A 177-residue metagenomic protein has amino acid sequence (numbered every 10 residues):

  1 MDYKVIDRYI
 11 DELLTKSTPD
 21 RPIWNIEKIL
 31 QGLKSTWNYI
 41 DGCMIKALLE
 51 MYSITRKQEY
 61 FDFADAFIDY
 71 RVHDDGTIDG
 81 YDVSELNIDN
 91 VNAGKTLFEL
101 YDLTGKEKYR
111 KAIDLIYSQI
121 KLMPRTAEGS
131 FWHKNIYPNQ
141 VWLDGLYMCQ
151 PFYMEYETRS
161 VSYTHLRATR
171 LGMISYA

Functional and structural regions predicted by a protein language model:
M1-V72, E107-L115, M123, A127-E128: Low-complexity, Ser/Thr/Pro/Gly-enriched N-terminal "stalk/linker" regions
S35-L49, S84-N92, Q140-P151: Aromatic- and histidine-enriched alpha-helix N-cap/loop-to-helix transition segments that scaffold the rims
G42-K57, N92-K106, Q150-V161: Well-ordered alpha-helical scaffold segments within catalytic/enzyme domains
F67-L100: Blade-loop segments of beta-propeller domains
R110-I113, Y117, L146-M154, L166: Hydrophobic, well-ordered secondary-structure segments
D114-D144: Asp-box/WD-like beta-propeller blade repeats and closely related beta-sheet repeat scaffolds
T164-L171: Conserved small/polar residues in nucleotide/adenosyl-binding loops
S175-A177: Hydrophobic alpha-helical segments, chiefly the membrane-spanning helices and signal/signal-anchor peptides
